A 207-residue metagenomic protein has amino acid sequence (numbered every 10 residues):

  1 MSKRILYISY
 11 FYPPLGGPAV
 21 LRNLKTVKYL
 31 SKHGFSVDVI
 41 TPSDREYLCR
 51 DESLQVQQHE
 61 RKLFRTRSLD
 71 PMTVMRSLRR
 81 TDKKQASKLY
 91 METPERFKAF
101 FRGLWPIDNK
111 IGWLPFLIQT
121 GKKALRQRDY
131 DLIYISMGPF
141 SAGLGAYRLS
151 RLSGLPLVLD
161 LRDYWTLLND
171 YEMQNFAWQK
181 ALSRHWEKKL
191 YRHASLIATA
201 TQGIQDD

Functional and structural regions predicted by a protein language model:
M1-M72, L196, Q202: N-terminal subdomain of nucleotide-sugar transferases
I5, L132, S136, Y147-N169: Active-site proximal beta-strand in glycosyltransferases
L15-G16, K110-G112, M173-W178: Short, flexible loop segments at the rims of nucleotide/cofactor-binding pockets, characterized by
K25, Q119-K122, S141-L144, R148-L152 (+1 more regions): Membrane-proximal helix-turn-helix segments that form the acceptor-binding/catalytic region of lipid-linked
V39-P115, A124: A conserved catalytic-core segment of Leloir-type glycosyltransferases
T41, R65, P156, T166 (+1 more regions): Donor nucleotide-sugar binding/catalytic pocket of nucleotide-sugar-dependent glycosyltransferases
L89-E92, G121-A142, L155-V158: Short N-terminal targeting/anchoring amphipathic segment
